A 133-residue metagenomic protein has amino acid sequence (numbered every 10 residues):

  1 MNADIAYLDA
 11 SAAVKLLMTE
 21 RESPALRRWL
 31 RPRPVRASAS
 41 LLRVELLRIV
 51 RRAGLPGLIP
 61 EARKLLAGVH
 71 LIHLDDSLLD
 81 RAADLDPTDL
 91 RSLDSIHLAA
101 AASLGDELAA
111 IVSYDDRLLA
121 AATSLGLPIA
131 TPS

Functional and structural regions predicted by a protein language model:
M1-S38, R51-E61, G126-L127, S133: Short, well-structured N-terminal submotif of metal-dependent ribonuclease cores
A3-D4, R33-R36, A67-H70, G105-A110: Short active-site oxyanion
S11-V14, R63, A83, A102 (+1 more regions): Residues within alpha-helical segments
A13-V14, R43, L118-L119: A generic structural signal for short hydrophobic patches within well-formed alpha-helices
A25, E45, R81, A120-A121: Phosphate- and divalent-cation-binding pockets in alpha/beta enzyme and binding domains that engage nucleotide-derived
S40-S77, R81-D84: Active-site-proximal, substrate-binding regions of enzyme catalytic domains and RNA-binding/basic surfaces
H70-A120, L127-P128: Active-site neighborhoods of divalent-metal-dependent phosphate/nucleic-acid chemistry enzymes
